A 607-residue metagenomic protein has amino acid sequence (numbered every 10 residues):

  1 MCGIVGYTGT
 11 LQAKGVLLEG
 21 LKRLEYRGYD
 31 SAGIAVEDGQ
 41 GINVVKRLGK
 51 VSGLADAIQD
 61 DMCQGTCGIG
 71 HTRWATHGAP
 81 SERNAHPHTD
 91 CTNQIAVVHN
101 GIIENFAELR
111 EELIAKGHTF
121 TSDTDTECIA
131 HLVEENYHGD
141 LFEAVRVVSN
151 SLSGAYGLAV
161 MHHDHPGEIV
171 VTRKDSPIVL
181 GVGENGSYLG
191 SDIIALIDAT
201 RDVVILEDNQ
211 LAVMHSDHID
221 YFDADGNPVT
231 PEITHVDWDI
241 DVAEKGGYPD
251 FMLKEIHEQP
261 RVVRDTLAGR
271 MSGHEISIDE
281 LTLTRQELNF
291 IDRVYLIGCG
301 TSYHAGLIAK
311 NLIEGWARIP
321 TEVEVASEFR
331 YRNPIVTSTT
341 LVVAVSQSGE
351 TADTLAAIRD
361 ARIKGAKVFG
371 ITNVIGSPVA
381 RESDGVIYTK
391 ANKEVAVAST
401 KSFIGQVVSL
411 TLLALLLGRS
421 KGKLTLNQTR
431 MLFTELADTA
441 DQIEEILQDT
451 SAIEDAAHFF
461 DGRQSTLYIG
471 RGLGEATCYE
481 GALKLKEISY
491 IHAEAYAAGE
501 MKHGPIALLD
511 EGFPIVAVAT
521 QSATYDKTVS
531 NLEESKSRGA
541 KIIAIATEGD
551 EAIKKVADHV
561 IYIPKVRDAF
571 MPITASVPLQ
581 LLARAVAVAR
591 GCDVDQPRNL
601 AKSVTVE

Functional and structural regions predicted by a protein language model:
M1-K245, P249, R261-D292, Y331 (+4 more regions): Conserved short alpha-helical segments that host acidic/polar catalytic motifs at enzyme active sites
T66, G70-R83, S272-Q286, A309-V345 (+2 more regions): Glycine-rich oxoanion-binding loops at beta->alpha junctions
P87, M161, V170-V171, V203-V204 (+12 more regions): Replace "in large, NTP-powered and nucleic-acid-processing enzymes" with "in large, NTP-powered factors and other
V145, Q259-V263, L267-Y295, G385-P514 (+1 more regions): Active-site phosphate/pyrophosphate-binding segments
A155-G186, A456-E487, V529: Acidic/histidine-rich
G226, K541, K554-V556, V566-E607: Generic C-terminus detector
N289-M431, E435-D438, V518-I563, L582: Glycine-rich phosphate-binding loops that contact phosphosugars or nucleotide phosphates
